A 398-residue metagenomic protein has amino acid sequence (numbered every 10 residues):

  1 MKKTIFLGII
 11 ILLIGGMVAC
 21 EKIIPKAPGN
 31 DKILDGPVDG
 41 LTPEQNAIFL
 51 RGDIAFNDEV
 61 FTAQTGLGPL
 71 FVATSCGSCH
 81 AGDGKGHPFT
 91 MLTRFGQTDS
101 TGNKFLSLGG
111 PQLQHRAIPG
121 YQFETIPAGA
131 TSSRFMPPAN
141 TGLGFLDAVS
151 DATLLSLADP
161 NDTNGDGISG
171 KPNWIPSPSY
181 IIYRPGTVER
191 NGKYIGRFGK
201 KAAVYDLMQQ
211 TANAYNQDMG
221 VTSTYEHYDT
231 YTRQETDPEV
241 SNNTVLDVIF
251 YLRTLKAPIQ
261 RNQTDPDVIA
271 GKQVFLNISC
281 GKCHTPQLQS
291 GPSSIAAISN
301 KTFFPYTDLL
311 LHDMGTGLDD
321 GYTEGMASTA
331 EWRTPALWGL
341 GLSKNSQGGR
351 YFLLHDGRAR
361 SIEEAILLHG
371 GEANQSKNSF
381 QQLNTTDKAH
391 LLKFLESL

Functional and structural regions predicted by a protein language model:
M1-P25: Bacterial Sec-dependent N-terminal signal peptides
C20-L398: Periplasmic c-type cytochrome electron-transfer domains
